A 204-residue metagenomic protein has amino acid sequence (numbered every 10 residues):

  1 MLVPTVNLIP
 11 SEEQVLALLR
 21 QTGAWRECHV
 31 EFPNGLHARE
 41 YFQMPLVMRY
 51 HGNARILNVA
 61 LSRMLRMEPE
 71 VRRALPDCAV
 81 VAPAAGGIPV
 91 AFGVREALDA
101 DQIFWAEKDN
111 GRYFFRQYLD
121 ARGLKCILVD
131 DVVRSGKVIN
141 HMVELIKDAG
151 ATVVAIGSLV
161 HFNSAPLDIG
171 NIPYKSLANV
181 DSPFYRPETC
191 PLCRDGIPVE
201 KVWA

Functional and structural regions predicted by a protein language model:
M1-V71: Active-site-facing substrate-recognition patch
L2-A17, V143-A204: PRPP-dependent phosphoribosyltransferase catalytic core
R63, F92, E96, E144 (+1 more regions): Short, well-ordered alpha-helices that flank and scaffold nucleotide-derived cofactor binding pockets
E70-A84: Short glycine-rich phosphate-binding loop at a beta-alpha junction
D77-C78, L124, V154: Conserved acidic residues
A85-I127, R134-K137, L192: Short, glycine/charge-rich flexible loops or terminal/linker lids adjacent to PRPP-binding catalytic cores
K137-V143: Conserved acetyl-CoA-binding loop-helix of GNAT-fold acetyltransferases
